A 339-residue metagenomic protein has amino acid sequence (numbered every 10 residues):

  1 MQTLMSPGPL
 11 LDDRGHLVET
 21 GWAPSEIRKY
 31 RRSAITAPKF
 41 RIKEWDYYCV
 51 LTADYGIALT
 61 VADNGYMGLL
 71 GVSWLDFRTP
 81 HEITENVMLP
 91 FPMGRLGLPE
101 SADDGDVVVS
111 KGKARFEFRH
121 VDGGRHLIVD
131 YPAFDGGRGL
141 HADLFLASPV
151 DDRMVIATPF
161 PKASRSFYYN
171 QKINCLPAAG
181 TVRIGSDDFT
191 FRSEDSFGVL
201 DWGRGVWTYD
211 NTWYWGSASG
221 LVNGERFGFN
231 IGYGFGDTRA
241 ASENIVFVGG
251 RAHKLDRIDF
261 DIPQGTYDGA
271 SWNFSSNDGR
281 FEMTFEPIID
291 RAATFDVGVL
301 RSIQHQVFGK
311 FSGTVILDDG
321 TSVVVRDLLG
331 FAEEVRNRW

Functional and structural regions predicted by a protein language model:
M1-W339: Structured soluble/peripheral alpha/beta segments that form catalytic or ligand/cofactor-binding pockets
